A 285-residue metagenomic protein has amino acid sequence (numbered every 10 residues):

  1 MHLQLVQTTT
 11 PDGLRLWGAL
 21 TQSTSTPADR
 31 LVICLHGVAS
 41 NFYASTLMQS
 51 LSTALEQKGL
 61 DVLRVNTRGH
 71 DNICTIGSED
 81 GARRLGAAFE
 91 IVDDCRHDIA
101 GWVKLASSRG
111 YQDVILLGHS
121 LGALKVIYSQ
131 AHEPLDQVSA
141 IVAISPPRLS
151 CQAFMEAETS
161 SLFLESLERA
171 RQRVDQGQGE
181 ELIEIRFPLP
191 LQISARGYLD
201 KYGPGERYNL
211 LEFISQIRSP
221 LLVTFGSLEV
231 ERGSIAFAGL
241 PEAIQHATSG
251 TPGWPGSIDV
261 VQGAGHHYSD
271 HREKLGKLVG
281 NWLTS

Functional and structural regions predicted by a protein language model:
M1-T26: N-terminal cap/lid segment of alpha/beta-hydrolase-fold proteins
S25-G77: Short, surface-exposed "cap/lid" segments of acyl-processing enzymes
R83-S108: Alpha/beta-hydrolase active-site loop
K104-R169, I193-L199: Primarily recognizes the serine-hydrolase "nucleophile elbow" in alpha/beta-hydrolase and SGNH/GDSL folds
L162-N209: Mobile cap/lid helix-loop segments that gate and shape the active-site cleft of serine hydrolases
I217, V223-F225: Short beta-strand/loop motif that positions the catalytic acidic residue of the alpha/beta-hydrolase fold
V230-E242: Conserved alpha/beta-hydrolase "acid-adjacent" motif
V260-E273: Catalytic histidine-centered segment of alpha/beta-hydrolase-like enzymes
